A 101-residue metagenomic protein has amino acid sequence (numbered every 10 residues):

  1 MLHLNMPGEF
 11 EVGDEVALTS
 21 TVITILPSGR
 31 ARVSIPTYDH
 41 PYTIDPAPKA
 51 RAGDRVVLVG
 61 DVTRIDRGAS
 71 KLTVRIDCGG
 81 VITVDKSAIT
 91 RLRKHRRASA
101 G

Functional and structural regions predicted by a protein language model:
M1-D14, H40-D54: Short boundary/loop segments of OB/S1/cold-shock single-stranded nucleic-acid-binding domains
M1-V12, L18-I23, D77-C78, R97-G101: OB-fold and OB-like single-stranded nucleic-acid-recognition modules and their adjacent interaction interfaces
E15-I25, V56-R64: Structural detector for short beta-strands of small beta-barrel domains
A17, S28-V33: Short low-complexity stretches enriched in small and charged residues
I23-R30, I65-K71: Short, conserved beta-turn/loop elements at beta-strand boundaries and strand-helix junctions
A31-T37, T73-D77: Short, acidic/hydrophobic/Gly-rich beta-strand patch recurrent on exposed beta strands that often constitutes part
I44-T63, R67-G101: Intrinsically disordered, low-complexity, charged/polar segments
